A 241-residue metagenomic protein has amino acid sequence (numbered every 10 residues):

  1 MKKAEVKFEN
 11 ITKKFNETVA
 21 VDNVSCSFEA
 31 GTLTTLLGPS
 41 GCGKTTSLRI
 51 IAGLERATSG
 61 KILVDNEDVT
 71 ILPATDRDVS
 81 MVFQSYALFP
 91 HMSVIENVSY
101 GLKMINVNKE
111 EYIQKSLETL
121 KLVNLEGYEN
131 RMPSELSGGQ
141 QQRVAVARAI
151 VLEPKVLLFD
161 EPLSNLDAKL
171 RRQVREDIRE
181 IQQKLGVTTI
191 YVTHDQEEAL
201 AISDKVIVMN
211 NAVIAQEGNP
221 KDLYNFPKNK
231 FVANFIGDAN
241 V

Functional and structural regions predicted by a protein language model:
N10-T12, N23-S25, V151: Conserved N-terminal beta-strand of ABC nucleotide-binding domains
L37-P39: The feature captures the beta-strand-to-loop junction immediately N-terminal to the Walker
T45-L48, V144: ABC ATPase nucleotide-binding domain helices that frame the ATP-binding cleft
A52: Helix-to-loop junction immediately C-terminal to a conserved catalytic motif
G60-D68: Conserved ABC transporter NBD signature motif
D76-S80, Q84-F231: ABC ATPase nucleotide-binding domains
